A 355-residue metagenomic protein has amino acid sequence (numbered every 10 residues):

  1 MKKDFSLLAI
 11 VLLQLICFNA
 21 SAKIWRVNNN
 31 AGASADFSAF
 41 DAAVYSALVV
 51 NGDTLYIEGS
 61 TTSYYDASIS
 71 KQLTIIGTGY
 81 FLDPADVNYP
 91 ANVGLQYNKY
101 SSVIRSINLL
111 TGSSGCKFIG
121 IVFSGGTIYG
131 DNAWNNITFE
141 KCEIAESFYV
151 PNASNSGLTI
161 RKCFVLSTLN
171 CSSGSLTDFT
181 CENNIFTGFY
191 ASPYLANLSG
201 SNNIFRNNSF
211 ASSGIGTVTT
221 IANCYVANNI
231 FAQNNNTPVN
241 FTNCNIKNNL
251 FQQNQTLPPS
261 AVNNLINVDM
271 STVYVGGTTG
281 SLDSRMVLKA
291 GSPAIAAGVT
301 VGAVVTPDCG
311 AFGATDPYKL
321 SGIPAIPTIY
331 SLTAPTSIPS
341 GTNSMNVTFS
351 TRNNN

Functional and structural regions predicted by a protein language model:
M1-W25: Bacterial Sec-dependent N-terminal signal peptides
A22-Y64: Acidic Gly/Asp/Thr-rich repetitive segments characteristic of extracellular carbohydrate-active and adhesion proteins
N30-A33, S60-S63, T78-D83, F251-L257 (+2 more regions): Acidic glycine-/aspartate-rich tracts in secreted/extracellular proteins
Y56, S68, I76, K117-V122 (+6 more regions): Extracellular beta-strand solenoid repeats
D66, Q72-T127, T168-L169: Right-handed parallel beta-helix/beta-spiral solenoid domain characteristic of secreted/periplasmic
I75, Y318-N353: Surface beta-strand/loop "capping" patches
I128-D131, V150-A153, R161-S284: Predominantly extracellular beta-rich ligand-binding scaffolds that present long acidic/polar faces for carbohydrate
V262-T328: C-terminal accessory segments
